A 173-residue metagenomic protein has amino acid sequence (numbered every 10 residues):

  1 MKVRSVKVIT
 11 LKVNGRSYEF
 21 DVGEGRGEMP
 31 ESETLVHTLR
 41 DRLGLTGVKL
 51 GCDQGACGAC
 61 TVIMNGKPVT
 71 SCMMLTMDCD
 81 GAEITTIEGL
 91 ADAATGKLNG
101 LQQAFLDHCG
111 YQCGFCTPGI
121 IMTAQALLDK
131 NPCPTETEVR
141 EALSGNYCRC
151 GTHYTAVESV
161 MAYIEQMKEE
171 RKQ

Functional and structural regions predicted by a protein language model:
M1-Q173: Signature of N-terminal electron-transfer/Fe-S-associated modules in redox systems
